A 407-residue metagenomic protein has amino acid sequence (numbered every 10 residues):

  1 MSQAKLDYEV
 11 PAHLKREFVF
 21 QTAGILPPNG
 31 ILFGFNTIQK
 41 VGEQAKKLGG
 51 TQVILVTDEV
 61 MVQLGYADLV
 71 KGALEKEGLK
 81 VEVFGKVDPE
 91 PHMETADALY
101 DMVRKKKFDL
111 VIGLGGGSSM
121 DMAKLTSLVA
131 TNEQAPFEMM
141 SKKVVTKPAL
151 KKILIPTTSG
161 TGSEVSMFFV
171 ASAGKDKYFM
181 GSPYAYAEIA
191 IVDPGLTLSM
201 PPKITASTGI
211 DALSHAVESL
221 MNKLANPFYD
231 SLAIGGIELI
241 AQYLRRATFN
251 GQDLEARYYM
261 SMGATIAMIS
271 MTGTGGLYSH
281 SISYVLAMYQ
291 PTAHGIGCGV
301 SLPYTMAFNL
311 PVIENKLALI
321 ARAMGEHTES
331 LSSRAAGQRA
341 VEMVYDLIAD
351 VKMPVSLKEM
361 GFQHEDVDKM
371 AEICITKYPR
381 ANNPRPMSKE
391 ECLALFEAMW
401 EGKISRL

Functional and structural regions predicted by a protein language model:
M1-V83, I404-L407: An N-terminal, well-structured beta->alpha segment
S2-K5, E9, L317, H327-L407: C-terminal charged capping/lid subdomain of soluble metabolic enzymes
V41-A45, V70, T95-V103, I240 (+1 more regions): Generic hydrophobic alpha-helical segments
T51-V53, D109-V111, L150, E188: Conserved acidic residues
I54, V62-Q134, R246-R257: N-terminal small/polar loop signature for handling phosphorylated ligands or for N-terminal nucleophile
V129-P227, A318-A323: A glycine/threonine-rich phosphate-anchoring loop and its flanking beta-alpha core in nucleotide/phosphate-binding
S219-M343: Active-site segments that bind and position negatively charged phosphate/pyrophosphate groups
